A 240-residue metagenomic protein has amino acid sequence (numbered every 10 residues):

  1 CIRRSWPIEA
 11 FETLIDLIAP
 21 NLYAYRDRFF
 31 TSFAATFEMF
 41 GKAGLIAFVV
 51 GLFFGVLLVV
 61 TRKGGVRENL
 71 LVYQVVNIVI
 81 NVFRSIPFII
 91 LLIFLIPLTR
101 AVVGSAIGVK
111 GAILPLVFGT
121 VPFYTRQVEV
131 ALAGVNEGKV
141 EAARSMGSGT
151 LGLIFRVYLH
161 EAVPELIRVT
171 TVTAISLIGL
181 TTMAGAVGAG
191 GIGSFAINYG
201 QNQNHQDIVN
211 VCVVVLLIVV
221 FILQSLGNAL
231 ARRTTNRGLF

Functional and structural regions predicted by a protein language model:
P7-A43, N69-Q74: Periplasmic/extracellular loop-to-transmembrane helix junction in inner-membrane transport proteins
F29-V60, T170: Transmembrane alpha-helix signature in integral membrane proteins
T31, A35-M39, R84, F88-F123 (+1 more regions): Loop-to-helix entry region at the N-terminal start of transmembrane alpha-helices in multi-pass membrane transporters
L57-F94, L116, V121, Q127-V130: Cytoplasmic-entry segments and transmembrane alpha-helices of multi-pass inner-membrane transporters
L57-K63, V209-F240: C-terminal transmembrane helix and the adjacent membrane-cytosol boundary/short C-terminal tail of inner/organellar
L132-A162, N202: Short helix-to-coil transition segments within interhelical loops that connect adjacent transmembrane helices
T150-T181: Transmembrane alpha-helices
V169-I218: Non-cytoplasmic
